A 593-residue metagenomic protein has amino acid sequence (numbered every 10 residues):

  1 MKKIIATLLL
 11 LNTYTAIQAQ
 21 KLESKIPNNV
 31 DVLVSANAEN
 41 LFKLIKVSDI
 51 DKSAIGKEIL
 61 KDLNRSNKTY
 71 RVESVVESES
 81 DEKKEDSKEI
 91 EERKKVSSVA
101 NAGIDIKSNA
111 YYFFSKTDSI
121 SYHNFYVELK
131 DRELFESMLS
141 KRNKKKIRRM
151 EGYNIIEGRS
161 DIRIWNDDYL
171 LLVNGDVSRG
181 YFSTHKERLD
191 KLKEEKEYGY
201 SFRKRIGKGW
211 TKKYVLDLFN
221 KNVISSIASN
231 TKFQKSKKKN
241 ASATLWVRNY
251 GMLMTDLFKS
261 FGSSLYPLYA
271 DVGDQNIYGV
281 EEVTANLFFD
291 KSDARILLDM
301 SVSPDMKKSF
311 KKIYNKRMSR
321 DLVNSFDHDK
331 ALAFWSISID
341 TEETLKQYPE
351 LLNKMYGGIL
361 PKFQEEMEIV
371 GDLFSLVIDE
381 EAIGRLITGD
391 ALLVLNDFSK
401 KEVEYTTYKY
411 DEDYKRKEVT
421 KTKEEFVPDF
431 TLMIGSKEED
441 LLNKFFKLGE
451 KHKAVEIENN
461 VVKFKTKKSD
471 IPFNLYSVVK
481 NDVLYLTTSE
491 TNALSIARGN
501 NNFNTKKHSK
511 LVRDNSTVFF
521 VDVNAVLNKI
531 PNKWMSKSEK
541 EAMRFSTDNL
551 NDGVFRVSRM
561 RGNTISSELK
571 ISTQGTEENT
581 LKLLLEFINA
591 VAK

Functional and structural regions predicted by a protein language model:
M1-I26, M560, T564-I565, T573-L581 (+1 more regions): Bacterial Sec-dependent N-terminal signal peptides
Q20-N143, E151, S225-R416, I588-K593: Structural boundary/hinge residues at secondary-structure and domain interfaces
V34, D86-I227, G384-D514: Single conserved position on a long alpha-helix in the C-terminal lobe of the eukaryotic protein kinase
E151-G158, R295-S303, N460-S469, L484-T488 (+3 more regions): Generic recognition of long tandem-repeat/solenoid scaffolds
I155-R163, K208-F258, H328-E343, T466-V478 (+1 more regions): Short, conserved secondary-structure transition motifs
D161-N166, G273-K291, D390-N396, K400-E402 (+2 more regions): Broad, structure-driven detector of short, well-ordered beta-strand segments within folded domains
V177-D190, M252-M254, D271-Q275, L360-D372 (+2 more regions): Extended, charge-rich low-complexity interaction segments
A497-K593: Long, C-terminal catalytic modules of enzymes
